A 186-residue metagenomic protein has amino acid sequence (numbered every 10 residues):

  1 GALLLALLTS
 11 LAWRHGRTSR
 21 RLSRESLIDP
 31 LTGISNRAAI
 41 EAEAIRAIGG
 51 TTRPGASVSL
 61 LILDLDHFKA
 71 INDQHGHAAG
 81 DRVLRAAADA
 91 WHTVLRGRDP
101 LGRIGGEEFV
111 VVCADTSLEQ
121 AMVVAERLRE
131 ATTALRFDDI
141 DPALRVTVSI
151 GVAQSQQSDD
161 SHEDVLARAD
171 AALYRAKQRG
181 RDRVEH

Functional and structural regions predicted by a protein language model:
G1-P30, A38-G49, D99-P100: Signal-transducing coiled-coil linker helices
S23-A42, L63-H77, R85: Conserved nucleotide-binding and Mg2+-coordinating catalytic segments in signaling enzymes
E41-H75, W91, G102: Active-site-proximal structural segments of metal-dependent nucleotidyl cyclase/transferase enzymes
H77, L118-A125, S155-E185: Catalytic-core segments of nucleotide cyclases and related cyclic-nucleotide turnover enzymes
A79-P100, E108, A114, T132: Active-site-proximal alpha-helical element of nucleotidyl cyclase-like catalytic domains and analogous helices
V83, V110-E130, V165: Short helix/loop segment flanking the catalytic signature motif in cyclic-nucleotide metabolism enzymes
A88-H92, Q120-D138, R168-D170: Alpha-helical scaffold within the catalytic cores of cyclic-nucleotide enzymes
P100-R103, L144: A short pre-motif secondary-structure segment
